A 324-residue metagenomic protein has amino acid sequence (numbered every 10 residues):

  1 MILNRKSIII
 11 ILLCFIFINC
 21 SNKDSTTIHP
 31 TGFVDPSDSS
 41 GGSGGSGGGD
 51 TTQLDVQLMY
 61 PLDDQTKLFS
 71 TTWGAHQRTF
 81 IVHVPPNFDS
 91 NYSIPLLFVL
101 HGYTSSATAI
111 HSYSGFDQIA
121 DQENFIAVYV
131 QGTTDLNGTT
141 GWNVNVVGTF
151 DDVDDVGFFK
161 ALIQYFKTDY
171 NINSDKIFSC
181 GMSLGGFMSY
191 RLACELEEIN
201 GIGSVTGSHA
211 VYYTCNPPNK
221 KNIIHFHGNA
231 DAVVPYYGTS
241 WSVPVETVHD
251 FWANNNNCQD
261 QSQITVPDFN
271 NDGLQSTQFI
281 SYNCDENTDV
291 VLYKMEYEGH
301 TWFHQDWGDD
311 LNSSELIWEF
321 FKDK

Functional and structural regions predicted by a protein language model:
S7-I16: Sec-dependent N-terminal signal peptides
C20-L96, Q122, D151, I177-G203 (+4 more regions): A domain-start/cap signature at the N-terminus of enzymes
T71-N87, N91-F178, M188-R191, E195 (+1 more regions): Serine-hydrolase catalytic machinery in alpha/beta-hydrolase-like enzymes
F98-T104, T206, H227-G228, E296: The conserved beta1-alpha1 loop
G132, G203-V211, G228-D231: Active-site nucleophile loop of the alpha/beta-hydrolase fold
N222-F226, S242-P244, N255-K324: C-terminal catalytic histidine-bearing segment of alpha/beta-hydrolase fold enzymes
A230-V234, H300-T301: Acidic catalytic loop of the alpha/beta-hydrolase fold
A232-P244: Conserved alpha/beta-hydrolase "acid-adjacent" motif
